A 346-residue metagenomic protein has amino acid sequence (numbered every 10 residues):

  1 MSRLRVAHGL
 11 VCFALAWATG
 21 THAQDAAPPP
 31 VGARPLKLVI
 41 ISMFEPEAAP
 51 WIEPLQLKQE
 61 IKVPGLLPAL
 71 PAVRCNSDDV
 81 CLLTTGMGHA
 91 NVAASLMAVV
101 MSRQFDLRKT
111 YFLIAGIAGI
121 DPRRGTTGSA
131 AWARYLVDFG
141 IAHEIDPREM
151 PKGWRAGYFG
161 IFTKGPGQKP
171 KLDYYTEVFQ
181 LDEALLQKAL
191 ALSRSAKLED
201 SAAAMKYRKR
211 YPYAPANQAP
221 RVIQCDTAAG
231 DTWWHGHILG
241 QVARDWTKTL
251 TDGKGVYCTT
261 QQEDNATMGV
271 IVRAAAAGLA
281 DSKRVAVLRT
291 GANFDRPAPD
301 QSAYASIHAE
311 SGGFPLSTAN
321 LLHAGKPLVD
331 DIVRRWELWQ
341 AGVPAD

Functional and structural regions predicted by a protein language model:
M1-L4: N-terminal secretory signal peptides that target proteins for export/translocation
A7-A18: Bacterial N-terminal signal peptides
T19-A23: Sec/Tat signal peptide C-region and signal peptidase I cleavage site
Q24-D346: Accessory terminal and edge-of-domain segments that mediate assembly/interaction and cofactor placement around
